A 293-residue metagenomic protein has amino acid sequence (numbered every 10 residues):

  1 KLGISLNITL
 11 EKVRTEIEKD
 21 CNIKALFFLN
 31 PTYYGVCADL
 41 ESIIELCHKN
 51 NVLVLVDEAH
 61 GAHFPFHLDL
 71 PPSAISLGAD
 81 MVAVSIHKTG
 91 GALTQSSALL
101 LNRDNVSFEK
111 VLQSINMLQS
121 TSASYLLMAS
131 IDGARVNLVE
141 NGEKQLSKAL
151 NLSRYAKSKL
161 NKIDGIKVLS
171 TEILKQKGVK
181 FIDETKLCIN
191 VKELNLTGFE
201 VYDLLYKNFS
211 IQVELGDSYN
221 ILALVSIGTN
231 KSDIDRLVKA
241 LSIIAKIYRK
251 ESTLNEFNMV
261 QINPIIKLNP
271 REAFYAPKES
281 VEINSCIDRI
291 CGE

Functional and structural regions predicted by a protein language model:
K1-L169: Conserved PLP-enzyme active-site core in the AAT-like
N161-E293: Conserved C-terminal alpha-helix-loop-beta "cap" of PLP-dependent enzymes that closes/shapes the active-site mouth
